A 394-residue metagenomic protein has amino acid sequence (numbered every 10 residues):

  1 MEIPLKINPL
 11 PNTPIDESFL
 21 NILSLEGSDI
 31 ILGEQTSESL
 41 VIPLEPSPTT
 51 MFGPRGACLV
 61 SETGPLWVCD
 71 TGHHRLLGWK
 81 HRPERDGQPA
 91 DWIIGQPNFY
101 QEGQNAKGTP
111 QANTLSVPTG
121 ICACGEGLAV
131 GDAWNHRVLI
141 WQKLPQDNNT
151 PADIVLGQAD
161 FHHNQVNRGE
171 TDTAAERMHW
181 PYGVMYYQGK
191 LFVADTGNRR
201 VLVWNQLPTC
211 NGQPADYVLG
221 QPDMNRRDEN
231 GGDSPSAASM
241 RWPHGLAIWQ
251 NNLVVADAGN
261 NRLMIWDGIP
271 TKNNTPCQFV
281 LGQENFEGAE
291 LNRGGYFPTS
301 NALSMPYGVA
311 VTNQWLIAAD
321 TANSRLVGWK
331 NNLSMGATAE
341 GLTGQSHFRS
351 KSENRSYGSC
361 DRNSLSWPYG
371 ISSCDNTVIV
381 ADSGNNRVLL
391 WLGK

Functional and structural regions predicted by a protein language model:
M1-T36, K394: Sequence/structural signature of beta-propeller modules and their immediately flanking N-terminal secretory/stalk
F19-S47, Q88-Q111, P151-A174, Q213-S236 (+2 more regions): Surface-exposed loop and turn segments in beta-propeller and other repeat-based domains that flank or scaffold
I42-L59, K107-C124, G169-Y187, G232-W249 (+2 more regions): Signature of short aromatic-glycine-proline-rich micro-motifs recurring in repeat-based ectodomains
G53, P89, T114-V117, W134 (+11 more regions): Beta-rich catalytic cores
P65-V68, G127-V130, K190-V193, N252-V255 (+2 more regions): Conserved beta-propeller blade signature
T71-G72, H81, A133-W134, K143 (+7 more regions): Short loop/turn segments immediately following the C-termini of beta-strands
W79-G87, Q142-T150, W204-Q213, W266-Q278 (+2 more regions): Short loop/turn segments immediately following beta-strands, especially the blade-tip and inter-blade linker loops
S324, W367-K394: Blade-level signature of beta-propeller repeat domains, shared across WD40, Kelch, NHL, RCC1 and BNR/Asp-box propellers
